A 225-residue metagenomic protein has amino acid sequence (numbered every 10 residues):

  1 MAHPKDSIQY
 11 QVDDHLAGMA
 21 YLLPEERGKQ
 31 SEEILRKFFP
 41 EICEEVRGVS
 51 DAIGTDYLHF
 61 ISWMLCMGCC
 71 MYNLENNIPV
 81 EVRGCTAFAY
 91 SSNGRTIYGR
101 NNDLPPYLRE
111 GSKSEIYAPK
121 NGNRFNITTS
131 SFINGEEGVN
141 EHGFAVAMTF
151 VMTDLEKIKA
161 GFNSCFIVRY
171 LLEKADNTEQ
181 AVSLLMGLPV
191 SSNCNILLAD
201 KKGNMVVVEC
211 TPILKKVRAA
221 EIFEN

Functional and structural regions predicted by a protein language model:
M1-D176, V208, L214: N-terminal mature-domain region immediately after signal-peptide cleavage in secreted/organellar precursors
C43, S192-P212: Catalytic cofactor-binding cores of redox enzymes
Y117, L188, K202: Short, surface-exposed basic-aromatic patches at helix termini and helix-loop junctions that form
S131-F132, G203, N225: Glycine-centered flexibility motif
E136, N177-E179, S183-L198: Internal, well-folded beta-alpha domain core
V206-N225: A cross-kingdom feature marking charged/low-complexity
